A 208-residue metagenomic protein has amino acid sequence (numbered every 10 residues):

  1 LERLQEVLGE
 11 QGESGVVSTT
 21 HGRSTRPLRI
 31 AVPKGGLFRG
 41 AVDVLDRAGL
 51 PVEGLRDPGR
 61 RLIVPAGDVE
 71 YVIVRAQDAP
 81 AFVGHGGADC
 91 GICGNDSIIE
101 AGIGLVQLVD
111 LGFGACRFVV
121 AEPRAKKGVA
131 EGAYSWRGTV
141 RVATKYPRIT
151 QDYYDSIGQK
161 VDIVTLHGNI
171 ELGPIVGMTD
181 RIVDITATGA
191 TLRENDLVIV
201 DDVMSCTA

Functional and structural regions predicted by a protein language model:
L1-A208: Domain-level signature for soluble enzymes in the chorismate/prephenate branch of the shikimate pathway
